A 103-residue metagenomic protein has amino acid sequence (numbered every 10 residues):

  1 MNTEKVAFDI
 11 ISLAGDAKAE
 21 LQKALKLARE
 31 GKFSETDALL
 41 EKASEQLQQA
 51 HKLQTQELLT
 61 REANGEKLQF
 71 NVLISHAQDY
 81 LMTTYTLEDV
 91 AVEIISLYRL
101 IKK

Functional and structural regions predicted by a protein language model:
M1-K103: Terminal alpha-helical segments
